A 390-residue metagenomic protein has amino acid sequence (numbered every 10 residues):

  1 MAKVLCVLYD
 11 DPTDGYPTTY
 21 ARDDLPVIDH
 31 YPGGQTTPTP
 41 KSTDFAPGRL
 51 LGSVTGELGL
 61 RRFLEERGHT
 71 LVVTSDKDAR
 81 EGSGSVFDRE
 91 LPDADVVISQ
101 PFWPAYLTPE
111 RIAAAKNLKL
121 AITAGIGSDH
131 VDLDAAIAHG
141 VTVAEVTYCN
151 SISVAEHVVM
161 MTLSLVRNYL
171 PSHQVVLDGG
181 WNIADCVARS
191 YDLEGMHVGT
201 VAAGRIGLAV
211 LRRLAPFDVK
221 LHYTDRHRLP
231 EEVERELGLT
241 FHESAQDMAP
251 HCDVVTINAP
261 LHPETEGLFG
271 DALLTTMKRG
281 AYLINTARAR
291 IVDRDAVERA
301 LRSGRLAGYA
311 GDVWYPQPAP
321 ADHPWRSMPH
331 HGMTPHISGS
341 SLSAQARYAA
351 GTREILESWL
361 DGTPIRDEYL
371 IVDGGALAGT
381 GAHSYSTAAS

Functional and structural regions predicted by a protein language model:
M1-T142, G270, S390: An N-terminal-biased, well-structured beta-alpha scaffold segment characteristic of Rossmann-like dinucleotide-binding
C6, V198-T200: Hydrophobic Val/Ile/Leu positions in short beta-strands of Rossmann-like dinucleotide-binding domains
V72, H222, R290: Conserved beta-strand positions in the Rossmann-like core of class I SAM-dependent methyltransferases
D88-L91, I112-A115, L193, D247-C252 (+2 more regions): A short, aliphatic-rich alpha-helical micro-motif
A105-L107, R228-P324: Rossmann-like adenosine-cofactor binding region
H139-V141, T147-H197, A209-R212, P216 (+3 more regions): Phosphate-binding beta-alpha-beta segment of Rossmann-like dinucleotide-binding domains, i.e., the NAD(P)
I206: Hydrophobic/small residue at the entry helix of a nucleotide-binding pocket
G280-S390: Rossmann-like dinucleotide-binding domain for NAD(H)/NADP(H)
